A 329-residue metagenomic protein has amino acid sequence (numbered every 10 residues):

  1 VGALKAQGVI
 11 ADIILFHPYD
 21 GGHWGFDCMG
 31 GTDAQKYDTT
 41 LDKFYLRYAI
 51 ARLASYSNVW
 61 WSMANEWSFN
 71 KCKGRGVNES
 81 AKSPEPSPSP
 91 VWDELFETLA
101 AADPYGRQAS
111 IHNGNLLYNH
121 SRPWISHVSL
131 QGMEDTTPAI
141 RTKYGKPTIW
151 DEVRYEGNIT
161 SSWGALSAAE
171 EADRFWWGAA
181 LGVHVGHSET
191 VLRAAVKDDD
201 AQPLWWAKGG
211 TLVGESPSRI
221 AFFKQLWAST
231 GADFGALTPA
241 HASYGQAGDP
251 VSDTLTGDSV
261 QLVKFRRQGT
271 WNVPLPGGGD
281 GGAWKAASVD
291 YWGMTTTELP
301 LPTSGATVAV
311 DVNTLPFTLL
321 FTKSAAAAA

Functional and structural regions predicted by a protein language model:
V1-H127, Q131-T136: Active-site mouth of glycoside hydrolases
G8, Y56-N58, T148, V260 (+1 more regions): Structural motif
H17, W67, N115, M133 (+4 more regions): Short, solvent-exposed coil/turn elements at secondary-structure transition points
L41-Y45, S87-V91, L166-E170, E215 (+1 more regions): Soluble or luminal CAZymes and related metallo-dependent hydrolases
S55, P104-Y105, Y144, T256-G257 (+1 more regions): Residue-level preference for short coil/turn positions at secondary-structure junctions
G106, S121-D199: Catalytic-core region of carbohydrate-active enzymes that cleave or remodel glycosidic bonds
G157-N158, E171-P300, D311-A328: Aromatic- and carboxylate-lined catalytic core of secreted/periplasmic carbohydrate-active enzymes
A306-V308: Short strand-edge motifs at loop-to-beta-strand transitions and within beta-strands of extracellular beta-rich domains
